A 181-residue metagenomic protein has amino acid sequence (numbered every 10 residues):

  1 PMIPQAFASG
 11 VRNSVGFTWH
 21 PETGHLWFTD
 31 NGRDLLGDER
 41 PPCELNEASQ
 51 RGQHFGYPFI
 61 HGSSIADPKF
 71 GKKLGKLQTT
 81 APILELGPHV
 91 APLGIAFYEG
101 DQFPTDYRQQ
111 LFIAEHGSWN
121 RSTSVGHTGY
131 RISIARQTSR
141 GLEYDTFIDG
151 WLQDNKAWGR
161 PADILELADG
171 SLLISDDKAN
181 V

Functional and structural regions predicted by a protein language model:
P1-A6, V11-I148, D154-G159, L167-D169 (+2 more regions): Beta-propeller domain segments
A179-V181: Short, intrinsically disordered, charge-balanced linker/junction segments flanking boundaries in proteins
